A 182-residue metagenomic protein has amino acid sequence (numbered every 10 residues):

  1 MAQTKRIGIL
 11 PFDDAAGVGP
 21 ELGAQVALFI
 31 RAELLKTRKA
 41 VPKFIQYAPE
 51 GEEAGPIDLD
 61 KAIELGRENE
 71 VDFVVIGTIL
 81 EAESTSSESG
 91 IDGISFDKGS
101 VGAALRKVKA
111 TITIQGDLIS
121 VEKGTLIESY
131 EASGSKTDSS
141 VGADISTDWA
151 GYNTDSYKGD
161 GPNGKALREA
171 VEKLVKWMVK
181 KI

Functional and structural regions predicted by a protein language model:
M1-G8, E68, A104-I182: C-terminal/domain-edge helix-coil "capping" segments
T4-R6, A16-S87, T111-S129: N-terminal segment of the mature soluble domain
P11-D14: Short, histidine-centered active-site or binding-site loop motifs used for metal coordination, general acid-base
P42, K98-G99, A150-N153: Short, intrinsically disordered/low-complexity patches at protein termini and at juxtamembrane boundaries
G55-I63, G93-A103: N-terminal post-signal-peptidase region of extra-cytosolic proteins
S87-E88, K176: Conserved functional micro-motifs across diverse proteins
E88-G93, A143-I145: Outer-membrane beta-barrel translocator domains and adjoining extracellular loop/strand segments of Gram-negative
